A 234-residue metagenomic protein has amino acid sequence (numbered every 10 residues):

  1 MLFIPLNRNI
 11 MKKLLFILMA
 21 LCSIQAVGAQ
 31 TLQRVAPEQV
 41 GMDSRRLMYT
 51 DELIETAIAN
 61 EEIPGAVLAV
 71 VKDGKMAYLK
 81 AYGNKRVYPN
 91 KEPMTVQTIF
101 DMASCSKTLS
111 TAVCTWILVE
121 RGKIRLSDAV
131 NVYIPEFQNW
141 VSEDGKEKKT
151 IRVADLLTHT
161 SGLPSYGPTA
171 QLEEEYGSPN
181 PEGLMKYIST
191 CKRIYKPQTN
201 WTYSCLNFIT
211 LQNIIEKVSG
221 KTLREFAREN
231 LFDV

Functional and structural regions predicted by a protein language model:
M1-L32: Bacterial Sec-dependent N-terminal signal peptides
Q30-Q39, G167-P168: Short, contiguous pre-domain boundary segments
V35-F100, K123, N139-W140, K186-T190: Short, conserved catalytic-motif segment at the N-terminal edge
R45, T50, N90, N131-V132 (+2 more regions): Short, charged, amphipathic alpha-helices and their helix-cap/turn boundaries
L47, D51, E55, A112 (+7 more regions): Extracytoplasmic/secreted envelope proteins and their assembly/folding machinery, especially bacterial periplasmic
D51-I54, L68, G74, Y82 (+2 more regions): Active-site SXXK
E62, E92-P93, R125, K146-I151 (+2 more regions): Extracellular/periplasmic catalytic domains that process cell-envelope and extracellular macromolecules
D101-S104, L118-P164, P168, T190 (+1 more regions): Active-site helix/loop module of the DD-peptidase/beta-lactamase fold, centered on the serine-lysine SxxK catalytic
